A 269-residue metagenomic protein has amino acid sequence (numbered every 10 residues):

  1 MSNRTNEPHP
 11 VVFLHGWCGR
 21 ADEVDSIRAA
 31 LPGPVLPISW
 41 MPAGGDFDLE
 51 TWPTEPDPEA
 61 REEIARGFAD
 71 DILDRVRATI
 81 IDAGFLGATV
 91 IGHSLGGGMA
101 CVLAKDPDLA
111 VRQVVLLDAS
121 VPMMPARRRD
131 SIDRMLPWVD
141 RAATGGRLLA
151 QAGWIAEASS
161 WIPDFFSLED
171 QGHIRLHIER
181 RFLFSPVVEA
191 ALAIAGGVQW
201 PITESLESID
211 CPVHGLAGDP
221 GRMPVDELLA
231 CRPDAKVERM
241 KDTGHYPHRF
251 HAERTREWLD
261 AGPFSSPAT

Functional and structural regions predicted by a protein language model:
G16-G19, S94: Active-site glycine-rich loops that stabilize anionic/oxyanionic intermediates across multiple enzyme folds
C18-S26: Serine-hydrolase catalytic-loop signature spanning alpha/beta hydrolases and amidase-signature enzymes
A29, L36-I91, E257: Active-site loop/oxyanion-hole signature of alpha/beta-hydrolase fold enzymes
G92-G96, A100: Gly/Ala-rich beta-loop-alpha elbow adjacent to hydrolase catalytic centers
K105, V114-R147: Flexible "cap/lid" loop of the alpha/beta hydrolase fold
A126-R127, R147-S205: Conserved alpha/beta-hydrolase catalytic His-Asp/Glu region
F184-C231, R239: Conserved serine/cysteine hydrolase catalytic core
T243-R256: Catalytic histidine-centered segment of alpha/beta-hydrolase-like enzymes
